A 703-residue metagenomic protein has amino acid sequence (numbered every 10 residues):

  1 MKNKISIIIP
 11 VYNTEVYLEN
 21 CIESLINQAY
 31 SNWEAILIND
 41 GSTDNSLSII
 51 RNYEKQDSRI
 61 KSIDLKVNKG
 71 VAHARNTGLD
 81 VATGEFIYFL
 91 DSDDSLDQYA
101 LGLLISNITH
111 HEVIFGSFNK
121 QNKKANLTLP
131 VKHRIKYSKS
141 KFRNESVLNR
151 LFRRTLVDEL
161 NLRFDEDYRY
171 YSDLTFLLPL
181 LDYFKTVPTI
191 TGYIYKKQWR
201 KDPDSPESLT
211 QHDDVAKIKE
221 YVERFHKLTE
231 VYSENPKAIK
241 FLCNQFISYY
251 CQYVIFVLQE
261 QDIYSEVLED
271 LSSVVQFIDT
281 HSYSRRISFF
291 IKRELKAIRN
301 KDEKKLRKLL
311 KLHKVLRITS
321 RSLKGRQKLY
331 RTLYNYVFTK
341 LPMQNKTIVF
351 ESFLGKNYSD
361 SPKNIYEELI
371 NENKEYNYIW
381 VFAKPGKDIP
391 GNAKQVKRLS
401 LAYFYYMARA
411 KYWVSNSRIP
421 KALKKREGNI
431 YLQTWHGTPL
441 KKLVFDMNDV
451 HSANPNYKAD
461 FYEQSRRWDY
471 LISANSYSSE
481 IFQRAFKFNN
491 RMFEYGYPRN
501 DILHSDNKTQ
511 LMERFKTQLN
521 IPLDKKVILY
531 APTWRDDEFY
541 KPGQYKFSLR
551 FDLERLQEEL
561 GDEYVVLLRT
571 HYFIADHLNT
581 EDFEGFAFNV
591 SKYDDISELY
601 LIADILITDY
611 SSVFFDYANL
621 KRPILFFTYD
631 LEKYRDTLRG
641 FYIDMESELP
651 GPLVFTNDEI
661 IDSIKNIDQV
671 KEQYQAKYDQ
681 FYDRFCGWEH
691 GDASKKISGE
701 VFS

Functional and structural regions predicted by a protein language model:
M1-K219, I528, D616, I697: Nucleotide-sugar donor-binding/catalytic module of glycosyltransferases that assemble extracellular/cell-envelope
K197-N335, N371-K374, G687-W688: C-terminal subregions of glycosyltransferases and related glycan-biosynthesis enzymes
T347-S505: Active-site and donor-binding regions of nucleotide-sugar-utilizing enzymes
N357-N373, A485, P498-T580, V654: Conserved catalytic-core segment of nucleotide-activated headgroup transferases in glycan assembly
V396-Y412, R418, Y572-F615, E648: Donor nucleotide-activated moiety binding/catalytic core segment of transferases that use nucleotide-activated donors
W413-K442, Y593-L638: A donor-sugar binding/catalytic signature common to diverse glycosyltransferases and related nucleotide-sugar
G585, S612-F685: Catalytic binding pocket for nucleotide-activated donors in carbohydrate/polymer assembly enzymes
H690-S703: C-terminal alpha-helical cap of glycosyltransferases
